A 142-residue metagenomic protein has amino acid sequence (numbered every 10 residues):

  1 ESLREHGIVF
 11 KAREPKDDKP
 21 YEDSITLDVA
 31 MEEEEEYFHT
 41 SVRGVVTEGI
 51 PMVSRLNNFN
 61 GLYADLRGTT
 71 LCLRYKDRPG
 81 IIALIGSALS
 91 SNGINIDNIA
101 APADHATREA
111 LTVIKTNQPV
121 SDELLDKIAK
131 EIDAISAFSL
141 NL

Functional and structural regions predicted by a protein language model:
E1-L142: A conserved regulatory-domain signal marking ACT and ACT-like small-molecule sensing domains and adjacent regulatory
